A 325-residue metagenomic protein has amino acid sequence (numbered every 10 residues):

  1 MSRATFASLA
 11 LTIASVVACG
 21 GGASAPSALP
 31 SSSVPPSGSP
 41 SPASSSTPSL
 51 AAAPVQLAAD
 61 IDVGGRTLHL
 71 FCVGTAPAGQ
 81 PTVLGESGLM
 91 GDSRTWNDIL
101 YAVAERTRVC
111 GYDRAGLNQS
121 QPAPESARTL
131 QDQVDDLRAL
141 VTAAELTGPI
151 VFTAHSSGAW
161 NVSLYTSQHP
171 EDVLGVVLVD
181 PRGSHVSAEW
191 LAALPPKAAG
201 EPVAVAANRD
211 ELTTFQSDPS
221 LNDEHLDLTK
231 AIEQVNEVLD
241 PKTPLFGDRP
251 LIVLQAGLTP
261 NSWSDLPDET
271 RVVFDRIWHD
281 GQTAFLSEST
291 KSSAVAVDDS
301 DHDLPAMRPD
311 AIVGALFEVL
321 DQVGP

Functional and structural regions predicted by a protein language model:
C19-A23: Bacterial signal peptide processing site
G64-Q119: Conserved HGGG/HGGXW glycine-rich cap/lid loop of the alpha/beta-hydrolase fold
L84-G88, H155, D180, A256: The conserved beta1-alpha1 loop
R114-V151: Active-site loop/oxyanion-hole signature of alpha/beta-hydrolase fold enzymes
T147-W190: Conserved hydrolase catalytic core segment
V176-D218, E224, L228: Flexible "cap/lid" loop of the alpha/beta hydrolase fold
E211-D298: Conserved serine/cysteine hydrolase catalytic core
T290-P325: Catalytic active-site module of serine/aspartate enzymes centered on a nucleophile-bearing elbow/loop
